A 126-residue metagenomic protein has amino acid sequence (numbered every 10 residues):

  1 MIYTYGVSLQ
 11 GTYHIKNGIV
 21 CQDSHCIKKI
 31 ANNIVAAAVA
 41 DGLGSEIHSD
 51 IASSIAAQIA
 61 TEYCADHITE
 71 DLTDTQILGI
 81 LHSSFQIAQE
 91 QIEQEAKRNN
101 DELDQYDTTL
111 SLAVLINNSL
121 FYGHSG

Functional and structural regions predicted by a protein language model:
M1-G126: PP2C/PPM-type serine/threonine phosphatase catalytic domain
